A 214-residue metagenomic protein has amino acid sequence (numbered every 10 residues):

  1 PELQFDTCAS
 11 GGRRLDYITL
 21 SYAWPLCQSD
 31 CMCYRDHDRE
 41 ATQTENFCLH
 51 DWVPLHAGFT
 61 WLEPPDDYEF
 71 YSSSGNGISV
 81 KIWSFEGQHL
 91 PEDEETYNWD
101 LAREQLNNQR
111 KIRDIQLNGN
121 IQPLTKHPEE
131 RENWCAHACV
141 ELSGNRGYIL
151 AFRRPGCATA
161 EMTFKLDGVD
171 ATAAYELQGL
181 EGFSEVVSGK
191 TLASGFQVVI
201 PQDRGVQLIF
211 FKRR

Functional and structural regions predicted by a protein language model:
L3-E185, V199-Q202, V206-Q207: Active-site-proximal substrate-binding groove within the catalytic cores of carbohydrate-active enzymes
V186-K190: Solvent-exposed serine/threonine-rich low-complexity stretches and specific carbohydrate-binding patches
F210-R214: Short beta-strand-to-coil "C-cap" segments at the C-terminal boundary of structured domains/repeats, marking
